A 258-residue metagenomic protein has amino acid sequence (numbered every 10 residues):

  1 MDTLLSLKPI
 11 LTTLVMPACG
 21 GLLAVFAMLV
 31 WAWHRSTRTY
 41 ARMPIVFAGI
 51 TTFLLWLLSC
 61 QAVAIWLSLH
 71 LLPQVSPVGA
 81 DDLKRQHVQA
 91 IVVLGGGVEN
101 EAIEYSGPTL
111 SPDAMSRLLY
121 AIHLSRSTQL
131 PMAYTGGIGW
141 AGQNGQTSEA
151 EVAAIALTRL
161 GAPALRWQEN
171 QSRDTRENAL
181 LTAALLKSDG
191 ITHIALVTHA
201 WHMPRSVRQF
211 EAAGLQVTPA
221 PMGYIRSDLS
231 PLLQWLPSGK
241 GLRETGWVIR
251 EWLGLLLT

Functional and structural regions predicted by a protein language model:
M1-W33: Membrane-embedded alpha-helical segments of integral membrane proteins
T3-L11, V63, L67-L71, I249-L256: Hydrophobic alpha-helical segments of integral membrane proteins, encompassing both true transmembrane helices
V25-V30, P44, T51-T52: Small-residue hotspots
W33-M43: Membrane-interface helix-boundary motifs at transmembrane edges
V46-Q61: Hydrophobic membrane-insertion alpha-helices, especially the h-region of bacterial N-terminal signal peptides
L57, Q61-L236: A structural signal for short, hydrophobic/glycine-enriched beta-strand patches
S238-T258: Structured C-terminal subdomain patch of bacterial secreted/periplasmic proteins
